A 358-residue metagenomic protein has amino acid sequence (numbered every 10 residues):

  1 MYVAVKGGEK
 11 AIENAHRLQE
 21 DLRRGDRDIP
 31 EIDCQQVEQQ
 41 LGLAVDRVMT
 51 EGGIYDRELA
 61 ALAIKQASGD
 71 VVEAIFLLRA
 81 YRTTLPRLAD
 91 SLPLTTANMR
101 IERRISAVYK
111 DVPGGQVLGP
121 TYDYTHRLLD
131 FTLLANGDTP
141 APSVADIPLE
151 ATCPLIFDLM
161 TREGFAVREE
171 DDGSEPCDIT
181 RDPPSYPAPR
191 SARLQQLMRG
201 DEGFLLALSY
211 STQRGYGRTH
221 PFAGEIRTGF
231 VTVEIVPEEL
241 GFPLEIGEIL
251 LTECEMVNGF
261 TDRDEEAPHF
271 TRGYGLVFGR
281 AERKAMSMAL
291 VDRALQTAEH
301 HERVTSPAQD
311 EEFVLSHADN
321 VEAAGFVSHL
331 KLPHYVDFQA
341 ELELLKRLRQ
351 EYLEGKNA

Functional and structural regions predicted by a protein language model:
M1-T228, F242, Q350, E354-A358: Short, amphipathic alpha-helical interaction segments embedded in low-complexity terminal/linker regions of eukaryotic
P140-A358: Acidic, serine/proline-rich low-complexity intrinsically disordered regions
